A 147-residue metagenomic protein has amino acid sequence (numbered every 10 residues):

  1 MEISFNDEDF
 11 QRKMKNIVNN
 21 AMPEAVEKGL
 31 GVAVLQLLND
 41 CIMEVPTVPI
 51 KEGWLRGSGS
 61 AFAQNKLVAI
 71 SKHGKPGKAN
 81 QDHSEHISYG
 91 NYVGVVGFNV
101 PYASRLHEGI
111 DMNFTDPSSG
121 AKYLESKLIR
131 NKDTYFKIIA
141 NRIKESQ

Functional and structural regions predicted by a protein language model:
M1-N16: Extreme N-terminal export signal peptides that direct proteins to the secretory pathway
R12, N16-N113, E145: Short, low-complexity, charged/polar segments at coil/turn and helix-coil boundaries
N113-Q147: Lipid-handling modules and contact-site tethers
